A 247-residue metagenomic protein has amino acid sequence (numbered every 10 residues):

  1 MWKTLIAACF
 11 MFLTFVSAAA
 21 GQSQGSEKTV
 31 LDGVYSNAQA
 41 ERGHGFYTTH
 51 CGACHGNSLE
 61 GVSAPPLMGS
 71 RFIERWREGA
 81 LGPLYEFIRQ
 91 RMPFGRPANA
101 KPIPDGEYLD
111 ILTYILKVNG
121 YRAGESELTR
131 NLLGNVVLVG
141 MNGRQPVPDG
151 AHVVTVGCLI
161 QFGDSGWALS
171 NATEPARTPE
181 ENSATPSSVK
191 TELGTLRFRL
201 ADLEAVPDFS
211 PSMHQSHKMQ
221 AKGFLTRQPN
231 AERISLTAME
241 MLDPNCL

Functional and structural regions predicted by a protein language model:
M1-T4: Positively charged n-region of N-terminal signal peptides that target proteins for export
I6-S17: Bacterial N-terminal signal peptides
G21-F46, G140-D149: Electrostatic cytochrome c docking/interface patches
K28, A64-F72, L128-G134: Short linear capping/connector segments at secondary-structure termini
G33-A40, S58-R89, S170-E192: Gly/Gly-Pro-rich "capping" loops immediately C-terminal to redox-active cysteine motifs in periplasmic/lumenal
G43-N57, I111, I115: The canonical Cys-X-X-Cys-His
V62, M68-A123: Extracytoplasmic electron-transfer domains, predominantly the class I c-type cytochrome c fold
Y108, L112, L128-L247: Conserved RNA-binding domains used in RNP assembly and mRNA/RNA metabolism
